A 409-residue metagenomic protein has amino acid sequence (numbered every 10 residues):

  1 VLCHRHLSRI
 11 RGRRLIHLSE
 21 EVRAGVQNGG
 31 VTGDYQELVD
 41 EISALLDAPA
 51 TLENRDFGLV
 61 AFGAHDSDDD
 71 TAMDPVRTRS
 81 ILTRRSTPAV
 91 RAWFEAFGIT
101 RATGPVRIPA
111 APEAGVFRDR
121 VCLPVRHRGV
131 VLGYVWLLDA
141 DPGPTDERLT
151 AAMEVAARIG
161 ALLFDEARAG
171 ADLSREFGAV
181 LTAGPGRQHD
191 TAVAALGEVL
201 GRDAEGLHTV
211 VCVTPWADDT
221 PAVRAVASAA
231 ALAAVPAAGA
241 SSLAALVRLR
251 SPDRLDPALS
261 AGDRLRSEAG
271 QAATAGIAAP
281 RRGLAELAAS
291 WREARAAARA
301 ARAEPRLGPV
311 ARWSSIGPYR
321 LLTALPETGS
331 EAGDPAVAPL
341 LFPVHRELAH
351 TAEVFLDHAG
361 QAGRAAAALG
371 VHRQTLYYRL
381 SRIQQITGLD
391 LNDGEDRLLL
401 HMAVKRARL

Functional and structural regions predicted by a protein language model:
V1-R175, T351, F355-L409: Alpha-helical/coil-rich non-catalytic "connector" segments in signaling and regulatory proteins
D68-D70, P185, T328-S330: Short, hinge-like loop/turn segments at secondary-structure boundaries
T87-P88, G184-P185, G333-P335: Helix N-terminus capping/helix-initiation residues
A161-G184, A194, P305-G308: Short alpha-helical interdomain "coupling" segment at the junction between an upstream regulatory sensor module
V180, D190-L409: Cytosolic nucleotide-utilizing catalytic cores of signal-transduction proteins
